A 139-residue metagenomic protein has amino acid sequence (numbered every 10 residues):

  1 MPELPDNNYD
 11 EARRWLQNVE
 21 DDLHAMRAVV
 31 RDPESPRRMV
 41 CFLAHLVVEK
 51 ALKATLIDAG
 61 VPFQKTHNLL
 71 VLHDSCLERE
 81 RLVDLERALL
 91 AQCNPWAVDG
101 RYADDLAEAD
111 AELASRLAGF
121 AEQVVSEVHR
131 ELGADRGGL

Functional and structural regions predicted by a protein language model:
M1-L139: Terminal alpha-helical segments
